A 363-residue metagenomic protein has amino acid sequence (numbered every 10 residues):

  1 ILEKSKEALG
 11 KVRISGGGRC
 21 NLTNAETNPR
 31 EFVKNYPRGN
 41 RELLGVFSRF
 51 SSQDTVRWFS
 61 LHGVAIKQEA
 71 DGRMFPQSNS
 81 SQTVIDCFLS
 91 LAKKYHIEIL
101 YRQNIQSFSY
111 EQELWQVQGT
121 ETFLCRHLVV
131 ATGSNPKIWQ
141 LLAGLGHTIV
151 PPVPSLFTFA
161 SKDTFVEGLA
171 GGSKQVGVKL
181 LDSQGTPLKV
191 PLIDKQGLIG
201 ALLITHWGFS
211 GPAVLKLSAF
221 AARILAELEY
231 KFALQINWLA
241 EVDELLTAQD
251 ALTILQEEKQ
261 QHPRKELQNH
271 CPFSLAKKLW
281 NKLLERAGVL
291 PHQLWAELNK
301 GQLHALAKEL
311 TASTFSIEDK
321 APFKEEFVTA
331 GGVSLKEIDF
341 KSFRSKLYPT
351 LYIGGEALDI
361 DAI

Functional and structural regions predicted by a protein language model:
I1-G17: Glycine-rich FAD pyrophosphate-binding loop
L2, I105-Q106, F123-N135, L141-A143 (+2 more regions): Short hydrophobic core segments
E7, N28-R30, P37, S48 (+3 more regions): Residue-level recognition of phosphate/Mg2+-coordinating polar/acidic sites in nucleotide-handling active sites
I14, R19-V46, V64-A70, V84: Glycine-rich flavin
L43-S51, A70-S90, A131-G133, K137 (+2 more regions): Short beta-strand to alpha-helix junction loop
I99-Q103, G119, P151-V153, G355: Short loop/edge segments at beta-strand edges and connector loops that shape dinucleotide/nucleotide cofactor-binding
Y101-L114: A conserved short coil-to-beta-strand element within the FAD-binding core of flavoproteins
R126-E167: Glycine-rich loop(s) and the adjacent beta-strand/alpha-helix scaffold that form part
